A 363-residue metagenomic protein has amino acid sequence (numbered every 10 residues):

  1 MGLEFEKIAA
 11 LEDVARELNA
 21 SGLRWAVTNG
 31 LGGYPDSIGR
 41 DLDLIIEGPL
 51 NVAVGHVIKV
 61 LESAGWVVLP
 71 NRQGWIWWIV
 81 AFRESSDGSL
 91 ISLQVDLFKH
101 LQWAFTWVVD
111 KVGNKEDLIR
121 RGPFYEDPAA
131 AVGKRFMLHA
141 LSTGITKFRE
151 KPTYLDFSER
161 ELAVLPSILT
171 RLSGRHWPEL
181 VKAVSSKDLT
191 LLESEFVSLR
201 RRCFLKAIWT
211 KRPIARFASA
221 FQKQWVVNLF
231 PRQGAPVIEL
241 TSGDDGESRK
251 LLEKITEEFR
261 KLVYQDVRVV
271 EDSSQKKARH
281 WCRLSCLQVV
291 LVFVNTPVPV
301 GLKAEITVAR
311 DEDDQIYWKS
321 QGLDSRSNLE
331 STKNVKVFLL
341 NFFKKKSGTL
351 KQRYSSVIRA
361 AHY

Functional and structural regions predicted by a protein language model:
G2-L42, I46-P236: Conserved NTP-donor binding/palm subdomain of two-metal-ion nucleotidyltransferases/polymerases, i.e., the charged
L11-A15, I58, L252, T256 (+2 more regions): Short amphipathic alpha-helical segments and helix-helix/interface helices
P35-S37, P297-L302, Y317-K319: Short loop/helix-cap segments at secondary-structure boundaries that form the rim of catalytic
V95, I238, A304-V308, S325-R326: Hydrophobic/aromatic beta-strand patches that form the interior of the parallel beta-sheet core in alpha/beta enzyme
V197-W209, N228, D313-Y363: NTP-dependent small-molecule kinase module
I238-I255: Glycine-rich phosphate-binding P-loop
T256-D266: Post-Walker A helix-loop "phosphate-sensing" segment adjacent to the P-loop in P-loop NTPases
V269-D311: Glycine-rich phosphate-binding loop used to anchor ATP phosphates in small-molecule kinases, encompassing both
